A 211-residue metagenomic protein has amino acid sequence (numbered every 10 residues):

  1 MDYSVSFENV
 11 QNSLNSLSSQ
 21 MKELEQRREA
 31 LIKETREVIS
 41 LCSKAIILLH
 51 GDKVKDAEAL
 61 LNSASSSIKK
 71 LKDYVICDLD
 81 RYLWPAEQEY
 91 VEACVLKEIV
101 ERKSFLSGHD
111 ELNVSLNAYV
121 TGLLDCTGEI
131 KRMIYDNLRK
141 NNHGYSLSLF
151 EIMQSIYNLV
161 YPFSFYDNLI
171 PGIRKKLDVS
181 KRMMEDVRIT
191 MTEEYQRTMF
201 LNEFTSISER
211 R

Functional and structural regions predicted by a protein language model:
D2-V75: Leu/Val/Ala/Ile-rich N-terminal alpha-helices, chiefly Sec-type signal peptides and the beginnings
S6, E23-E34, L49, K53-D56 (+7 more regions): Non-transmembrane, amphipathic alpha-helical segments
S13, E34-E37, L41, L60-S63 (+6 more regions): Amphipathic, well-ordered alpha-helical segments in soluble domains
N15, I46-K70, L138-D167, P171: Extended intrinsically disordered, low-complexity coil regions enriched in Ser, Thr, Gly, Ala and often Pro
T35, C42, L83-E101, N117-L124 (+3 more regions): Extended alpha-helical coiled-coil scaffold domains characteristic of the BAR superfamily
E58-N113: Long, charged all-alpha helical bundle/coiled-coil segments in cytosolic proteins
E98-E101, F105-Y157: Long, charge-patterned amphipathic alpha-helical coiled-coil/hairpin "stalk" segments used as oligomerization
H143-R211: Long amphipathic all-alpha helical oligomerization modules
